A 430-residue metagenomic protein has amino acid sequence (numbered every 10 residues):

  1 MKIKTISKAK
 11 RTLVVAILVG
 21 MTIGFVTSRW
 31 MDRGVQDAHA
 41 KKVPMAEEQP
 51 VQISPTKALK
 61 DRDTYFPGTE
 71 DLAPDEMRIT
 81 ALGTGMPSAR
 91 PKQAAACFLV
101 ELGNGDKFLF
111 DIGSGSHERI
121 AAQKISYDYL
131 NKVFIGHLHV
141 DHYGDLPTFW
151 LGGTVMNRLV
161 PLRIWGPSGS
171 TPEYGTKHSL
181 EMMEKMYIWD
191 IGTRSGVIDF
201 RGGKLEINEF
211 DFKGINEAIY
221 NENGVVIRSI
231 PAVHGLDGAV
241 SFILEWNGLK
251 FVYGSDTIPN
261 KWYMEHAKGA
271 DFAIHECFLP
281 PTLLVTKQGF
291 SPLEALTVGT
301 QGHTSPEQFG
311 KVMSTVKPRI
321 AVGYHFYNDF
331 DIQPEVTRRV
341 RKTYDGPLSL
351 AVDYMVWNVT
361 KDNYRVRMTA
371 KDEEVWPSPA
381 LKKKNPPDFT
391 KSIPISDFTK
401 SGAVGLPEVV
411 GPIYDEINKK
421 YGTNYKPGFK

Functional and structural regions predicted by a protein language model:
K2-K4, K8-F251, P334-Y364, L381-K384 (+1 more regions): Binuclear metal-dependent hydrolase catalytic cores
W30-K42, K261-F272, E276-K430: Binuclear metal-ion centers of metallo-dependent hydrolases, dominated by the metallo-beta-lactamase
F110, G136, G254-S255, H275 (+1 more regions): Active-site flanking residues adjacent to catalytic metal/cofactor-binding acidic residues
S114-G115, A232-G235, D256-N260, N328-D329: Short beta->alpha connector loops
V140, S170, T257, F326-Y327: Short, surface-exposed acidic/glycine-rich loop or hinge patches that mediate macromolecular interfaces
D237-F242, P259-H266: Beta-propeller domains
